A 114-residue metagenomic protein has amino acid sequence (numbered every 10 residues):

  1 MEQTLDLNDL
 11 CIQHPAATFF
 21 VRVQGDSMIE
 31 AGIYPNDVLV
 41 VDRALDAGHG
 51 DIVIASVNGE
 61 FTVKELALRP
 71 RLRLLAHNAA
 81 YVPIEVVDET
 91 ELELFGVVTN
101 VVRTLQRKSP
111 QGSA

Functional and structural regions predicted by a protein language model:
M1-A114: Acidic/glycine-rich C-terminal interaction modules and beta/coil loop segments that lie outside canonical DNA-binding
